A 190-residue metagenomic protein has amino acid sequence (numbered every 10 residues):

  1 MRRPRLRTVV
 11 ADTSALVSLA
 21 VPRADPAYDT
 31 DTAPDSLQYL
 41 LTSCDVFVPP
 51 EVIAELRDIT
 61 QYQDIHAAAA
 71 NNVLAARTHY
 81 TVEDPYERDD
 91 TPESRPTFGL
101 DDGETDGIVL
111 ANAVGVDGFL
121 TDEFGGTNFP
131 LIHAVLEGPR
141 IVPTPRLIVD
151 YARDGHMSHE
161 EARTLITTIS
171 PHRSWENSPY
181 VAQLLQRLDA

Functional and structural regions predicted by a protein language model:
R2-V114, G126-P139, R146, R153-H156 (+1 more regions): Active-site-proximal, substrate-binding regions of enzyme catalytic domains and RNA-binding/basic surfaces
D117: Short acidic/polar active-site loop segments enriched in Thr and Asp
